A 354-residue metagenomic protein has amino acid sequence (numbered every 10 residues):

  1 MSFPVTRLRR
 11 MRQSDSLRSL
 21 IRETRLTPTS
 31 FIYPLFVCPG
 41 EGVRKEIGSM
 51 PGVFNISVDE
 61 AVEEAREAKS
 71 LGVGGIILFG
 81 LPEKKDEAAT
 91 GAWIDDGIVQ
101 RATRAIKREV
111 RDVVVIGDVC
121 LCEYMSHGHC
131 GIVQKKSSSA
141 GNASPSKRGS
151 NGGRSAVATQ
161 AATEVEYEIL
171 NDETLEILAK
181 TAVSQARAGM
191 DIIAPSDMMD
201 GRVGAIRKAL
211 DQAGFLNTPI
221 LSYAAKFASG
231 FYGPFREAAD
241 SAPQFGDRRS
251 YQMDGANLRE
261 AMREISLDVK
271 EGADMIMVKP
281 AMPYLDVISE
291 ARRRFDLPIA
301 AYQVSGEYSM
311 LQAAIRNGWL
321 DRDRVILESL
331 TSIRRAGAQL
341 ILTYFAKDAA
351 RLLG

Functional and structural regions predicted by a protein language model:
M1-D59: An N-cap/entry alpha-helix motif that binds or orients negatively charged groups
V5-R10, L20, S139, S146 (+2 more regions): Intrinsically disordered, low-complexity sequence elements enriched in Ser/Thr/Gly/Pro
R22, S70, G152, A156-A158 (+1 more regions): General helical structural elements
G42-E46, P51-S137, T163-L297, Y302-G354: Alpha/beta enzyme core
S137-V165: Intrinsic disorder/low-complexity segments
